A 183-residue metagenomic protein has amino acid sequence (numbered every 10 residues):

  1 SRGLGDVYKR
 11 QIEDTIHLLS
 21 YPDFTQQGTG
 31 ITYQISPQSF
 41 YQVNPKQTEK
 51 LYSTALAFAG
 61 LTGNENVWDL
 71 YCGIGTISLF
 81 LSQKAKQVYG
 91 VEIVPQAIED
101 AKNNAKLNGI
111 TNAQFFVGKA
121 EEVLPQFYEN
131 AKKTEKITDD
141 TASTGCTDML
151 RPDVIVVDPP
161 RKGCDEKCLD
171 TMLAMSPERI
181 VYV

Functional and structural regions predicted by a protein language model:
R2, D6-V183: Rossmann-like S-adenosyl-L-methionine
